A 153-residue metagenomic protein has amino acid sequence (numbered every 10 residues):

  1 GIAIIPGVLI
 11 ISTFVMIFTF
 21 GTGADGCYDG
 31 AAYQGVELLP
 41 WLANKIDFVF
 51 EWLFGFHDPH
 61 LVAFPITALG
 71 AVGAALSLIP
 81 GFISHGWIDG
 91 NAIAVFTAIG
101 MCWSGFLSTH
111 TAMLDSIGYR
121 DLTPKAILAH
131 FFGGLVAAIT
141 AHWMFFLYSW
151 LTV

Functional and structural regions predicted by a protein language model:
G1-A75: Transmembrane helical segments that form the transport core of multi-pass membrane transport proteins
A74-V153: C-terminal transmembrane helix pair
